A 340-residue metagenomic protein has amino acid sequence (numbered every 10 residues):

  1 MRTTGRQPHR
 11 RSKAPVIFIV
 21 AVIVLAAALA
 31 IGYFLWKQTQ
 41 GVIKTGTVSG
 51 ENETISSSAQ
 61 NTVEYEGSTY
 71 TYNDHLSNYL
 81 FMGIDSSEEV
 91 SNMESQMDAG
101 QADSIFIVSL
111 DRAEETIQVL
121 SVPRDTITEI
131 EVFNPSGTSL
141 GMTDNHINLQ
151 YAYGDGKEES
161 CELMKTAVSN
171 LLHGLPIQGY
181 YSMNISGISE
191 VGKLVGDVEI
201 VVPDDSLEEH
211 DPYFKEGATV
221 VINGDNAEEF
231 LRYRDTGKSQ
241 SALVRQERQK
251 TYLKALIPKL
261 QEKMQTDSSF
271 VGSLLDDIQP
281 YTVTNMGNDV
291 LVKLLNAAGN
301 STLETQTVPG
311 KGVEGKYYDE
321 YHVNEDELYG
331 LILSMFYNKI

Functional and structural regions predicted by a protein language model:
R2-R11, P15-A21, A30-I340: Non-catalytic, solvent-exposed segments at the cell envelope interface
